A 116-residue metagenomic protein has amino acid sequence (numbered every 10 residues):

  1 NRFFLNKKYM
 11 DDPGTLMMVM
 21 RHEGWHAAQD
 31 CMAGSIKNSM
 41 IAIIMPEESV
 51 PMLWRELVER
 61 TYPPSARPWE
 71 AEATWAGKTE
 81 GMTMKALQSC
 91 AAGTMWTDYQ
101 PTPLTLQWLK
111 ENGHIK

Functional and structural regions predicted by a protein language model:
N1-L5, E56-L57: Acidic/histidine-rich, surface-exposed loop or edge segments in extracytoplasmic proteins
F3-M20: Short pre-active-site segment immediately N-terminal to the catalytic Zn-binding motif
F4, A27-Q29, W75-A76: Structural recognition of the beta-strand scaffold that forms the well-ordered cores of secreted hydrolase catalytic
D11-D12, D30, D98: Acidic-enriched, low-complexity/disordered segments with a strong bias for Aspartate over Glutamate
T15, V19, E23, P68-W75: Extracytoplasmic/secreted proteins, especially bacterial periplasmic and envelope-associated proteins
M20, G24-A27, D98: Intrinsically disordered, low-complexity regions enriched for glutamine and histidine
G24-I41: Catalytic Zn2+-binding segment of zinc metalloproteases
N38-K116: Metalloprotease/metallohydrolase-associated module, dominated by Zn2+-dependent proteases
